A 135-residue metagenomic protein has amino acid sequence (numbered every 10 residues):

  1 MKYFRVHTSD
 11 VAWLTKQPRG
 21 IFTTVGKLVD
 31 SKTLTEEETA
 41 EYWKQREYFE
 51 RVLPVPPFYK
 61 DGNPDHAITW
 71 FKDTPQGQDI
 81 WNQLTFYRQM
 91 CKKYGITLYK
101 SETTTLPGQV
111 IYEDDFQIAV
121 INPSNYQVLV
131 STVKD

Functional and structural regions predicted by a protein language model:
M1-K2, A40, R46, P57 (+2 more regions): Intrinsically disordered, low-complexity segments enriched in small/polar residues
M1-V29: Short, extreme N-terminal segment that most often corresponds to the first beta-strand
K2-Y3, T8, Y48, P57 (+2 more regions): Intrinsic disorder/low-structure terminal segments
R19-Q76: Amphipathic alpha-helical interaction modules
E50-R51, Q78, Q89, G95: Amphipathic alpha-helical interaction segments
Q89-D135: Acidic, proline/glycine-rich low-complexity IDRs
